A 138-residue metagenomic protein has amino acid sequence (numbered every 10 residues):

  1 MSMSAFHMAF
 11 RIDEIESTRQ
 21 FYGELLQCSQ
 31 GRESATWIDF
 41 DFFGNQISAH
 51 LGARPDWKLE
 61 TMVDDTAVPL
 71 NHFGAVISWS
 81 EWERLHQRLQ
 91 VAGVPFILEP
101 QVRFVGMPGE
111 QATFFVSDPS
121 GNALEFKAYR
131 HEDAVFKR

Functional and structural regions predicted by a protein language model:
M1-S17, F73, I77, A128-R138: N-terminal beta-strand motif that seeds the catalytic metal site of vicinal oxygen chelate
S4, T36, N45, P69-N71 (+1 more regions): A generic structural signal for short beta-strands and their flanking turns/coil linkers
S4-I12, D41, T61-R88, Q111-S117: Vicinal oxygen chelate
F10-R54: Core segments of cupin and vicinal oxygen chelate
Q20, E24, E83-V91: Replace "anionic and nucleotidyl ligands
Q30, I38-D39, M62-D65, V105-G106: Short secondary-structure boundary/capping segments
S48, P55-L59, E132-V135: A short local loop/turn or secondary-structure capping micro-motif enriched for an aromatic residue
H86-R138: Vicinal oxygen chelate
